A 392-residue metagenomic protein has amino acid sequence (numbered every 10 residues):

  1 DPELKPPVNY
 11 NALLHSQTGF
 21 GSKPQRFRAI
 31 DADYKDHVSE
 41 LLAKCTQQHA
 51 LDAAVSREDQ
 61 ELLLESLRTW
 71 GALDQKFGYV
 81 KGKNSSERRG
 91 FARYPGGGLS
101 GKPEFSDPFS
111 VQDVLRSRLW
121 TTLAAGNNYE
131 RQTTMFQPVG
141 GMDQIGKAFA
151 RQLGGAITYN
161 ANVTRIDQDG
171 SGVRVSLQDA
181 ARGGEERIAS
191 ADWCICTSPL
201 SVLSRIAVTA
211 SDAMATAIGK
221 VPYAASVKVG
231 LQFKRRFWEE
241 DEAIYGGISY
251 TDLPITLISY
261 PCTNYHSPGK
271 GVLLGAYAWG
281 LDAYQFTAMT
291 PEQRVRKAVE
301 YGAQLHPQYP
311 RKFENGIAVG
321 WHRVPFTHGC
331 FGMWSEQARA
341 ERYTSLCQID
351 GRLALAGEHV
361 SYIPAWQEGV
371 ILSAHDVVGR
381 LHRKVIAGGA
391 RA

Functional and structural regions predicted by a protein language model:
D1-A392: FAD-dinucleotide binding site
